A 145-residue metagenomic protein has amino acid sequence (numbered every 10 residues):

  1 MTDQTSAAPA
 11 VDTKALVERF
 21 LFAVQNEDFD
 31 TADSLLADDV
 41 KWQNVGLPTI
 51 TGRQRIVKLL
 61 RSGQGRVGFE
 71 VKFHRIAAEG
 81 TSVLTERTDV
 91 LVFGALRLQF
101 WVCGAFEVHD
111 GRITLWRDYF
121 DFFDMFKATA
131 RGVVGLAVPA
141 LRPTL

Functional and structural regions predicted by a protein language model:
T2-L145: C-terminal and inter-domain tail/linker signature
